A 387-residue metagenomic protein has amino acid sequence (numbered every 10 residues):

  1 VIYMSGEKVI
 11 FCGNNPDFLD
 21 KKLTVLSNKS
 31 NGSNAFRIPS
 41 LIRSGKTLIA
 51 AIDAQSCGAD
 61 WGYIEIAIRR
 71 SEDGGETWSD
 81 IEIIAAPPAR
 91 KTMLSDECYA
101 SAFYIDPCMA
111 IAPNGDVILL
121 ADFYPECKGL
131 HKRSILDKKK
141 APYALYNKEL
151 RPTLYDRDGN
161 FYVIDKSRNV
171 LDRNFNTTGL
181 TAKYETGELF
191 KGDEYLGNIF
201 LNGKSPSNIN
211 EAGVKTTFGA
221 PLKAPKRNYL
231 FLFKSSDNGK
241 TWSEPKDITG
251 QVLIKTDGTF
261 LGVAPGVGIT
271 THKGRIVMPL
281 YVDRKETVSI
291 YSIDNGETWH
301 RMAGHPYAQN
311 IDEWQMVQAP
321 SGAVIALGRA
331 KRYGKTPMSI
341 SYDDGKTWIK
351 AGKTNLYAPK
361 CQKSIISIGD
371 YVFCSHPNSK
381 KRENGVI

Functional and structural regions predicted by a protein language model:
I2-I387: Asp-box/BNR beta-propeller blade signature and adjacent active/binding-site loops in extracellular glycan-interacting
